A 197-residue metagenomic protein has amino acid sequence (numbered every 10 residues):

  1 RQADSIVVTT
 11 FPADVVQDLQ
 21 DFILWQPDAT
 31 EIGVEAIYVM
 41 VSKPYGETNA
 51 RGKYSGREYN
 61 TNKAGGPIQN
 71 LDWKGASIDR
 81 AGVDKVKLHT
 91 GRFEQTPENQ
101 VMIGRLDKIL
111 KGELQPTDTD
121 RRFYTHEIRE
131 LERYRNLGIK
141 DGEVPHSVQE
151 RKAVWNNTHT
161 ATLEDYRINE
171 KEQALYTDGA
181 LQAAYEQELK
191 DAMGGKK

Functional and structural regions predicted by a protein language model:
R1-K197: Catalytic toxin/effector domains delivered as secreted proteins or via bacterial secretion systems
